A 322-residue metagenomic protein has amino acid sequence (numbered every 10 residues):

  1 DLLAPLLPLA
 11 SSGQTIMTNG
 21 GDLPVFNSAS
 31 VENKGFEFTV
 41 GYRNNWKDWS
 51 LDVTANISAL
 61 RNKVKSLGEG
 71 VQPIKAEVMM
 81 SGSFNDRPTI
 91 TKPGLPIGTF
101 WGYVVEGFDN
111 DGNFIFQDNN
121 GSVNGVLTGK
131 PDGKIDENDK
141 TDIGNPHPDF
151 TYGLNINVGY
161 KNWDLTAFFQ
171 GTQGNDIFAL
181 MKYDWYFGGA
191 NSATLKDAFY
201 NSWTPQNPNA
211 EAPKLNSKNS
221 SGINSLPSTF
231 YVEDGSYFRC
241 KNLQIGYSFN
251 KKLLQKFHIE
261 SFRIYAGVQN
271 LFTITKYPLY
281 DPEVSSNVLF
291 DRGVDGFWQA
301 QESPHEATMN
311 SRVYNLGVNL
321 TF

Functional and structural regions predicted by a protein language model:
D1-L2, Y42-N44, I57-K63, Y160-N162 (+5 more regions): Transmembrane beta-strands of outer-membrane beta-barrel pores
L3-S11, D52, A59-V78, G174-W203 (+1 more regions): Outer-membrane beta-barrel and related beta-rich outer-membrane complex signature in Gram-negative bacteria
L7, F26-E32, F36, N45-P146 (+3 more regions): Conserved small-residue
T18-G21, V25-N33, M79-D109, A190 (+3 more regions): C-terminal beta-signal and terminal closure region of outer-membrane beta-barrel proteins
L23, N33-E37, S50, D149-G153 (+2 more regions): Transmembrane beta-barrel architecture of outer-membrane proteins
V40, V53-A55, A167, I264-A266 (+1 more regions): Membrane-embedded beta-strand positions of outer-membrane beta-barrel proteins
D48-W49, N162-T166, K252-L253: Repeated loop/turn-to-beta-strand initiation elements of outer-membrane beta-barrel proteins
T172-R263: Extracytoplasmic gating/loop element in the C-terminal half of outer-membrane beta-barrel translocons and assembly
